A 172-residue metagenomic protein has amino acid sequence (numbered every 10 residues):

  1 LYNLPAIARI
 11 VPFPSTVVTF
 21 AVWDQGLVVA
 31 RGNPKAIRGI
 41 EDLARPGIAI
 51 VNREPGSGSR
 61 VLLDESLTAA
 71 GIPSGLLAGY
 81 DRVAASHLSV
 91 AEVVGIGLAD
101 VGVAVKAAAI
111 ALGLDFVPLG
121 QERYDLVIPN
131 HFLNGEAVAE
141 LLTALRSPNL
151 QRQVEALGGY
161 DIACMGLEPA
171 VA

Functional and structural regions predicted by a protein language model:
L1-I7, A91-G120: A ligand-binding cleft/hinge motif common to bilobed small-molecule-binding domains
L1-R38: N-terminal segment of the mature folded domain
V22-D24, L114-T143, I162-A170: Periplasmic-binding protein-like
E41, S59-R82: Ligand-binding cleft/hinge of the Venus flytrap
E41-V61: Short loop->beta-strand "edge-of-pocket" segments that line small-molecule binding or catalytic clefts across diverse
L43, L63, A91-G95: Hydrophobic residues within well-ordered alpha-helices
P73-L98: A mid-sequence, solvent-exposed acidic-amphipathic segment
L145-D161: Periplasmic-binding protein-like
